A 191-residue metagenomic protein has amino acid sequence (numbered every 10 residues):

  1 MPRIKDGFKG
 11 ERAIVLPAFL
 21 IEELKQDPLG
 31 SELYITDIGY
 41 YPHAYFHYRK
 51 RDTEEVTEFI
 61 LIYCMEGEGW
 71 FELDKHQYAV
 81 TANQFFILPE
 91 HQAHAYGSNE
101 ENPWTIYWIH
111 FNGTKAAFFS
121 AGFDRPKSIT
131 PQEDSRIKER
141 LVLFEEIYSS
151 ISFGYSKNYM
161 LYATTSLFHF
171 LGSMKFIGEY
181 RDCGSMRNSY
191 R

Functional and structural regions predicted by a protein language model:
M1-Y34, G154, I177: A short, N-terminal "cap"/entry segment at the start of jelly-roll beta-barrel domains of the cupin/DSBH fold
G7-E11, F19-L20, Y40, M65-G67 (+4 more regions): Short hydrophobic/aromatic-rich motifs at helix boundaries and adjacent loops
K9, I35, Y41-P42, R49 (+7 more regions): Compositionally biased, intrinsically disordered low-complexity regions enriched in proline and serine
D27, K50, E72, S98 (+3 more regions): Generic anion/oxyanion-binding catalytic loop in active/binding sites
G30, Y34-P126: N-terminal regulatory/effector-sensing and dimerization cores that precede helix-turn-helix DNA-binding domains
T114, D134-R191: An amphipathic alpha-helical interaction segment
P126-S135: A ubiquitous short alpha-helical element
